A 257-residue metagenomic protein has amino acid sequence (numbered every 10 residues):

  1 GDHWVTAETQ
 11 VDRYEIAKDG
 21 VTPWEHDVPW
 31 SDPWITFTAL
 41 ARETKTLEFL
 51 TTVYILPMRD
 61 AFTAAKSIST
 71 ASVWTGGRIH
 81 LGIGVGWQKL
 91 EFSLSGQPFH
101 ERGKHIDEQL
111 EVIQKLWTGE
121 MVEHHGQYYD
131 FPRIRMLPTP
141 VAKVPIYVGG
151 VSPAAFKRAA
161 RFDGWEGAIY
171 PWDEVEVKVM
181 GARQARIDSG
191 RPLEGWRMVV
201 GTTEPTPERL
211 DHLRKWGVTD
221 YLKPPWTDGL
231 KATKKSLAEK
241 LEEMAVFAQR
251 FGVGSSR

Functional and structural regions predicted by a protein language model:
G1-R257: Active-site-adjacent structural elements that line small-molecule/cofactor binding pockets in enzymes
